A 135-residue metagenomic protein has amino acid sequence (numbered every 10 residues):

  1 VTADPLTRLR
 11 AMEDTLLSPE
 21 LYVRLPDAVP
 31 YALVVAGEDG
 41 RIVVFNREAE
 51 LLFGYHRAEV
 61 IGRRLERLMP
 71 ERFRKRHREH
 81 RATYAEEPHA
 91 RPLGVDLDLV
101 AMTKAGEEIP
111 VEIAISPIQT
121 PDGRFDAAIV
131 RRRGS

Functional and structural regions predicted by a protein language model:
V1-P19, R131-S135: PAS-associated C-terminal cap
D4, I113-A128: Short loop/turn elements at sensory-signaling interfaces that couple input to output
D14-V44, E50, L93: Sensory modules in modular signal-transduction proteins
P30-Y31, D96-D98, A114: Short loop/turn microsegments at loop-to-beta-strand junctions
R47-R63: PAS/PAS-like sensory domain cap-loop motif
E59-K75, E86: PAS-family sensory/regulatory domains
A90, L97-G106: PAS-family sensory domains
D98, E108-E112, F125: Beta-strand residues that line the small-molecule/cofactor-binding core of sensory signal-transduction domains
